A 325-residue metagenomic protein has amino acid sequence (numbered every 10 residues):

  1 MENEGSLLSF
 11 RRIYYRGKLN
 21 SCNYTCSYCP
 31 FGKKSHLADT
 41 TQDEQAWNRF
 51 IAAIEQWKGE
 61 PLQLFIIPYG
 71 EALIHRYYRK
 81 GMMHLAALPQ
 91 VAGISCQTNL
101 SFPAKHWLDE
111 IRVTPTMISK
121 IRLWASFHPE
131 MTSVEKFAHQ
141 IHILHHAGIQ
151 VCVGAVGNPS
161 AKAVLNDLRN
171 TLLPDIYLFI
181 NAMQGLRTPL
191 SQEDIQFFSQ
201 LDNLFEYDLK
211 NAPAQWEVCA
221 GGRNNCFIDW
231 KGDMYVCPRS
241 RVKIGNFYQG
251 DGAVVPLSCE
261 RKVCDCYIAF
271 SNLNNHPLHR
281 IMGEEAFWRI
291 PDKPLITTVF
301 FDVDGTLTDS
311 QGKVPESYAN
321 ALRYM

Functional and structural regions predicted by a protein language model:
E2-G32, Q63-I67, N224-I228, G232: N-terminal pre-triad scaffold of radical SAM enzymes
E4-R12, L19, G32, H36 (+2 more regions): Flexible mid-to-C-terminal extensions adjoining Fe-S/redox cofactors in radical SAM and related proteins
I13, K33-Q45, E60-H75, A86-K105 (+3 more regions): Core AdoMet radical
L37-T40, P294-V299, V303-M325: Active-site neighborhood of HAD-like aspartate-dependent phosphohydrolases
R49-A53, G81, W107-E110, K136-L144 (+2 more regions): A general structural detector for well-ordered alpha-helical segments in enzyme core domains, enriched
Q56, W216-A220, T298: Short loop/turn motifs at secondary-structure junctions and domain boundaries
K80-L88, E110-I118, Q140-H146, S317-M325: Catalytic-core regions built around general acid/base machinery
I118-Y235, R239-G245: Radical SAM enzyme [4Fe-4S]-AdoMet core and its adjacent flexible, acidic and glycine-rich loops/tails across
